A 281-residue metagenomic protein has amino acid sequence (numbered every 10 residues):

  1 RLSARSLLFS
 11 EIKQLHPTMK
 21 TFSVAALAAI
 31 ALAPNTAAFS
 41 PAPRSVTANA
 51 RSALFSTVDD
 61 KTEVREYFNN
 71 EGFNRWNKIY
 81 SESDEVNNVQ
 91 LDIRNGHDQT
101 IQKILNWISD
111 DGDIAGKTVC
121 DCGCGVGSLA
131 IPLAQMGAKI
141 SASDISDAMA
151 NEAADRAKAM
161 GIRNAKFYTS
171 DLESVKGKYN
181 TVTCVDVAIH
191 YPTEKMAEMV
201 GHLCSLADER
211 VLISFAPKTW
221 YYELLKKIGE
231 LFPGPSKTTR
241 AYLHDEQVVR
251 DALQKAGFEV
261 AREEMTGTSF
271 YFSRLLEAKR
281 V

Functional and structural regions predicted by a protein language model:
R1-T18, S52: Short, Lys/Arg-enriched N-terminal segments with co-localized hydrophobic residues within the first ~10-30 amino acids
L8, K20-P43: N-terminal chloroplast transit peptides
A38, A53-T57: N-terminal mitochondrial targeting presequences
D59-G112, V126-K176, A197-E198, H202 (+1 more regions): Class I (Rossmann-like) S-adenosyl-L-methionine-dependent methyltransferase catalytic domain, capturing the SAM-binding
A115-G123: Conserved class I S-adenosyl-L-methionine
T183: A conserved beta-strand element that flanks and buttresses the S-adenosyl-L-methionine
D186-H190: Short catalytic micro-motifs in class I SAM-dependent methyltransferases
L206-R210: Short glycine-dipeptide loop
